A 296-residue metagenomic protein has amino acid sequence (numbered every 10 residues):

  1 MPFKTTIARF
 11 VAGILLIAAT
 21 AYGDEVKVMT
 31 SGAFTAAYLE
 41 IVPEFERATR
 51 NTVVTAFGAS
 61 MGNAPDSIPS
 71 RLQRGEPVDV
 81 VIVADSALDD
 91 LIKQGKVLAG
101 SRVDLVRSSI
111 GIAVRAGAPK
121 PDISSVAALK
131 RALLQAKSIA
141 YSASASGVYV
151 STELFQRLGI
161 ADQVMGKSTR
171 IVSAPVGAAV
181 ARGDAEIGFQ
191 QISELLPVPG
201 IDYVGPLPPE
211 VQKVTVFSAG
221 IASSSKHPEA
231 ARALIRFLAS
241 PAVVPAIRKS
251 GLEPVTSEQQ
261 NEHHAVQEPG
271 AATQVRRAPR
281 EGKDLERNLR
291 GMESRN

Functional and structural regions predicted by a protein language model:
M1-T6: N-terminal secretory signal peptides that target proteins for export/translocation
A8-A19: Bacterial N-terminal signal peptides
Y22-D66, S70-P77, D85-S86, D90-Q94 (+4 more regions): Exported/periplasmic ABC-transporter solute-binding proteins
I82: Phosphate-/polyanion-interacting regions in eukaryotic proteins
